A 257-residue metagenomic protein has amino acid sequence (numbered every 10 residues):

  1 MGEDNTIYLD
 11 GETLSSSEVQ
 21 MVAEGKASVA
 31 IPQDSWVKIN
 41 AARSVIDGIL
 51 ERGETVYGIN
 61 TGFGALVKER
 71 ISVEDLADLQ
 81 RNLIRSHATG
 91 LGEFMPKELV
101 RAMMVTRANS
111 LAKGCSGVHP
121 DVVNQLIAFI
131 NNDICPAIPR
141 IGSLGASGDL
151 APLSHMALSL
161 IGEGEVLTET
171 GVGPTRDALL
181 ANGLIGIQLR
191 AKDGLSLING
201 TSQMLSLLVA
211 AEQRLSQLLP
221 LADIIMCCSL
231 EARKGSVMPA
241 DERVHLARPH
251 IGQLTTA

Functional and structural regions predicted by a protein language model:
M1-A257: Conserved, well-structured ligand/cofactor-binding cores
